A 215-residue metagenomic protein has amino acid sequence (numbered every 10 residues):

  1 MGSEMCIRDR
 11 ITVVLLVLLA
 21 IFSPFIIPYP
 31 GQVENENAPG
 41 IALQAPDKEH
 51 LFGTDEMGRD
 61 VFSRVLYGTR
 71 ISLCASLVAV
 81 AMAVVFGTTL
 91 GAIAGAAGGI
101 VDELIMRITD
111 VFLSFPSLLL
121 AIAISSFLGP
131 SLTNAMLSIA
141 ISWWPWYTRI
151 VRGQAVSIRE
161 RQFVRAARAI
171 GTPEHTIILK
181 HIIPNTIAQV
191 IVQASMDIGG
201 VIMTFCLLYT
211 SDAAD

Functional and structural regions predicted by a protein language model:
M1-D9, Y209-D215: Conserved small/polar residues in nucleotide/adenosyl-binding loops
S3, L18, V61, V65 (+6 more regions): Hydrophobic alpha-helical elements at and bordering transmembrane segments of multi-pass membrane proteins
S3-E4, R8-Q32, I108, T186-I187: N-terminal signal-anchor/first transmembrane alpha helix
V17-T54, S211: Hydrophobic alpha-helical transmembrane segments of membrane transport/permease proteins and related membrane-embedded
L51, D55, M82-G87, G95-R161 (+2 more regions): Generic hydrophobic transmembrane alpha-helix motif, especially the helices
V61-A96: Transmembrane alpha-helix signature in integral membrane proteins
